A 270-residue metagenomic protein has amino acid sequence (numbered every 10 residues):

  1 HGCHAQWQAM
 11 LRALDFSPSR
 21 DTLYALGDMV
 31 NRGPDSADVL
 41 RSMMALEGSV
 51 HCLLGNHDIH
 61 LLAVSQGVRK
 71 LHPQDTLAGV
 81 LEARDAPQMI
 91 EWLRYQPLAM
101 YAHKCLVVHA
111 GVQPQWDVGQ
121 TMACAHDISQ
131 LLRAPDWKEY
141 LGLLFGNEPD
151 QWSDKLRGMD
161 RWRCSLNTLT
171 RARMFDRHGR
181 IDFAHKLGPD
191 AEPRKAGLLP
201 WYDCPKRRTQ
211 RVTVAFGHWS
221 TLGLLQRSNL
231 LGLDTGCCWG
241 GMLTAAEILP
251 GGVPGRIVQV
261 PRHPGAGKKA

Functional and structural regions predicted by a protein language model:
H1-L46, I59: N-terminal active-site segment of His-dependent metallophosphoesterases
C3-A5, N31-P34, H57-A63, P114-Q115 (+2 more regions): Active-site environment of divalent metal-dependent phosphoester hydrolases
S19-D21, G48-S49, H103-K104, Q210-V212 (+1 more regions): Short coil/turn segments at beta-strand junctions that form active-site/ligand-binding loops
T22-G27, R69-L81, I181-A191: Short, basic, glycine/proline-bearing loop/turn elements
L23-A25, C52-L53, L106, A215 (+1 more regions): Residue-level marker for buried hydrophobic side chains located in beta-strands that build the well-ordered beta-sheet
D28, G55-N56, L93, H109 (+3 more regions): Divalent metal-coordination and catalytic microenvironments
A37-D160: Active-site neighborhood of divalent metal-dependent phosphoester bond hydrolases
M122-A270: Acidic, His/Gly-rich catalytic cores of divalent-metal-dependent hydrolytic chemistry
